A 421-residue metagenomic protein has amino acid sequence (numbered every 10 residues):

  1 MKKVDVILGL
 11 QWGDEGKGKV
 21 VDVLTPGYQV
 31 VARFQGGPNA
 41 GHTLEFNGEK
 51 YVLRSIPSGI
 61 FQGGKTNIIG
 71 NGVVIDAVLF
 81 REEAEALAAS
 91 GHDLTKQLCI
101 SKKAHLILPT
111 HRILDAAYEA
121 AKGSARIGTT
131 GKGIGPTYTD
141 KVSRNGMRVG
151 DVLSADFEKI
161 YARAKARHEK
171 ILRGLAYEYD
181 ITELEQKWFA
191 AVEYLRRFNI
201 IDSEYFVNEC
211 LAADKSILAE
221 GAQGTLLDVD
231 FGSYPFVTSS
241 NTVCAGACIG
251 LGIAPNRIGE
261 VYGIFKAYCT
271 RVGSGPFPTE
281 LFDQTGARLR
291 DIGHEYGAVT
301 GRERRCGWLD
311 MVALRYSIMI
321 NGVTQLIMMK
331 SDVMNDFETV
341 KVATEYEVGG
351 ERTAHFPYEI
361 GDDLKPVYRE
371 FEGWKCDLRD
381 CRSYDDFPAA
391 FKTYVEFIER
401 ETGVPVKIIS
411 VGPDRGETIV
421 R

Functional and structural regions predicted by a protein language model:
M1-R421: Non-transmembrane, aqueous-exposed alpha-helical and coiled segments at domain scale
